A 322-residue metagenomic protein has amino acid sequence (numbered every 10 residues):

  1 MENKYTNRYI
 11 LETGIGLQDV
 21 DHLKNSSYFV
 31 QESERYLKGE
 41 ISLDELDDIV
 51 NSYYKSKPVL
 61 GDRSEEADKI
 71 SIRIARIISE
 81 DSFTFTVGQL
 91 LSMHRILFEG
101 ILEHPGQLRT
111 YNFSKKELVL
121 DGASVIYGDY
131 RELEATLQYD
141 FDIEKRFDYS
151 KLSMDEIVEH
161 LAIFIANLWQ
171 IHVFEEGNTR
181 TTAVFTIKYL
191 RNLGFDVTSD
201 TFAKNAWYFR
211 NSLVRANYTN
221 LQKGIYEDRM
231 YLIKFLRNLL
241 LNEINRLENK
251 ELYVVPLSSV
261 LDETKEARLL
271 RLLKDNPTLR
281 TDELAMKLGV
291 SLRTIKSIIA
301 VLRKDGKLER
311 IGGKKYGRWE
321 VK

Functional and structural regions predicted by a protein language model:
M1-K322: FIC/Doc superfamily catalytic core
